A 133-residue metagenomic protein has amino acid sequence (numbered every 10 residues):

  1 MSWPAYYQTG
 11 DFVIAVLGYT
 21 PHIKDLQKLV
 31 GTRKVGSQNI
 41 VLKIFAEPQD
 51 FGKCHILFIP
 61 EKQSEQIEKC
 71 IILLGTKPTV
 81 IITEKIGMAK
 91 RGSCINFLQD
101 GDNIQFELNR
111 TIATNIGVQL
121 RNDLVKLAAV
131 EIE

Functional and structural regions predicted by a protein language model:
M1-E133: Short hydrophobic alpha-helices and adjacent helix-cap/hinge residues
